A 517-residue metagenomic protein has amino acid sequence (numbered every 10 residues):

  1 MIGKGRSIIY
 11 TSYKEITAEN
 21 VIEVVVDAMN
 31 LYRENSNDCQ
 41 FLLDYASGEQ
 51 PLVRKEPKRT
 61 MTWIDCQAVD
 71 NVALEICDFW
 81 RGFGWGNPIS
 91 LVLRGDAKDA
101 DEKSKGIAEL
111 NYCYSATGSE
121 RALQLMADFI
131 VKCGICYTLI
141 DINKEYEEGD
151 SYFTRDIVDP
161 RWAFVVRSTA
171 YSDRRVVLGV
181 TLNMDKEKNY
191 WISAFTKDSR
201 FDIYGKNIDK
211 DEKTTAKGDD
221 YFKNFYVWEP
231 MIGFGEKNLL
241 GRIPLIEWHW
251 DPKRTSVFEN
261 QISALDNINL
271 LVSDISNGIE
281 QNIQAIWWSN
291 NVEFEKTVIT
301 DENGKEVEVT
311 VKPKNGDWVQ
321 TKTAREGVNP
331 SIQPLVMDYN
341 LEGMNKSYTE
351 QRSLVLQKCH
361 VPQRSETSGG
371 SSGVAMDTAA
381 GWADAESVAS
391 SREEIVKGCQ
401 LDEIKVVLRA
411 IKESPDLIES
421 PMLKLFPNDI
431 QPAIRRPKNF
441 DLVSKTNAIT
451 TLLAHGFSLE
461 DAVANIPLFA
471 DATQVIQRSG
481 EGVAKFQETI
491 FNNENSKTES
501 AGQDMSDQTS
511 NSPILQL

Functional and structural regions predicted by a protein language model:
M1-R161, V165, N495, G502-L517: Extended, helix-rich architectural segments
Y13-K14, A28-M29, Q50, K55-E56 (+7 more regions): Charge-rich, acidic-biased intrinsically disordered regions
E120-C133, L139, I275-E280, Y339-F440 (+1 more regions): C-terminal amphipathic alpha-helical
Q124-T255: Extended, regular secondary-structure scaffolds
M126-A127, I142, Q281-W288, S365-G370 (+2 more regions): Short coil/turn segments at secondary-structure boundaries
F225-A380, M422, I430-A433: Extended, charged amphipathic alpha-helical segments
K445-A454: Short, amphipathic alpha-helical "recognition" segments used to contact nucleic acids or chromatin
I466-A501: Long, highly charged low-complexity segments enriched in Glu/Asp and Lys/Arg with interspersed Ser/Thr
